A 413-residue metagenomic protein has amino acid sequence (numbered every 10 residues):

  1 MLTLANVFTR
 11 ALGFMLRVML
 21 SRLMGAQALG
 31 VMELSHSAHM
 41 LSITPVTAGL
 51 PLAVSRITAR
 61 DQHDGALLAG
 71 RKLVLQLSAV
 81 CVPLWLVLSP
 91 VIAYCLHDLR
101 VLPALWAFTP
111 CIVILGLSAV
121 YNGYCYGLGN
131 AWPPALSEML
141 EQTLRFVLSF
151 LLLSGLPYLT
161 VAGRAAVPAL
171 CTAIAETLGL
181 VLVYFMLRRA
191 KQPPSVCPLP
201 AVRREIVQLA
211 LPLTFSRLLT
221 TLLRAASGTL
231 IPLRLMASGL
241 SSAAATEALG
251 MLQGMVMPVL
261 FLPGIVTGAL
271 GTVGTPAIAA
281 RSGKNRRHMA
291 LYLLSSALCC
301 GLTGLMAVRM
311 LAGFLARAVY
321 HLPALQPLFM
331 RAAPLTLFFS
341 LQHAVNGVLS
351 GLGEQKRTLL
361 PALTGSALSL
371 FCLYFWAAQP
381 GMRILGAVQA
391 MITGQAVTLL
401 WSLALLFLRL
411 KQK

Functional and structural regions predicted by a protein language model:
M1-G13, C171-L187, P200-T272: Transmembrane helical elements of multi-pass membrane transporters/channels
M1-P51, V82-L86, C111, L211-R234 (+1 more regions): Signature of the first transmembrane helix
L2, N6, E33-H36, V74 (+11 more regions): Residue-level recognition of transmembrane alpha-helices in multi-pass small-molecule transporters/permeases
T47-Q62, L260-G283: Helix-loop junctions and terminal segments of transmembrane helices in multi-pass membrane transport/translocation
A48-P90, P103-L105, G116, K284-G304: Membrane-water interface segments that mark the loop-to-transmembrane alpha-helix transition
T58, V80-P103, L156, T303-L322 (+2 more regions): Short membrane-interface helical motifs at transmembrane helix boundaries in multi-pass membrane transporters
L115-S137, T336-L363: Membrane-interface junctions at transmembrane-helix termini in multi-pass inner-membrane proteins
G129-P133, T143-V181, G353-K356, S366-L400 (+2 more regions): Membrane-interface helix-loop junctions in multi-pass transport and translocation proteins
